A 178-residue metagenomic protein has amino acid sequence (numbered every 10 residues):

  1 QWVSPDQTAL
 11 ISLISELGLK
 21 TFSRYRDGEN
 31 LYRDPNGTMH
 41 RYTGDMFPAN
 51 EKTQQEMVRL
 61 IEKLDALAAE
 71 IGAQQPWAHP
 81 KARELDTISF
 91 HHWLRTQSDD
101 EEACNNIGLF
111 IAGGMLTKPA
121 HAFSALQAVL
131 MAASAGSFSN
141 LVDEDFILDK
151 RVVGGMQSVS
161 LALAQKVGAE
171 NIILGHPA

Functional and structural regions predicted by a protein language model:
Q1-A178: FAD-dinucleotide binding site
